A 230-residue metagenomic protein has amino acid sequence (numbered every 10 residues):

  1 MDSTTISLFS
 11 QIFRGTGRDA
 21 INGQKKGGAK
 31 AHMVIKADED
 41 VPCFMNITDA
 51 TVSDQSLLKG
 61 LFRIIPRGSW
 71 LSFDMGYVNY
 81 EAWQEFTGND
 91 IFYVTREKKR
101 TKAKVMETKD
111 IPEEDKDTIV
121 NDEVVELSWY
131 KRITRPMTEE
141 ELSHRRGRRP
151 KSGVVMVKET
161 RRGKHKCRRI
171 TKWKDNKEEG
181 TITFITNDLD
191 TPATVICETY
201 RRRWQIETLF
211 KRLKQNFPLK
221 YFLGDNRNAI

Functional and structural regions predicted by a protein language model:
M1-I12, N22-I230: Single, function-defining residue in the core of a domain
